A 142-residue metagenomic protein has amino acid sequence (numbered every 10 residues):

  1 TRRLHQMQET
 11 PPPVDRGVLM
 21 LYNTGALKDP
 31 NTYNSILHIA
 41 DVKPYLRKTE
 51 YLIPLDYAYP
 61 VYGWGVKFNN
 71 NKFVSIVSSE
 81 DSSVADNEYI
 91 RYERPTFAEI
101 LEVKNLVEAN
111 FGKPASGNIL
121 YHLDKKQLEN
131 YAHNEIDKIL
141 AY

Functional and structural regions predicted by a protein language model:
T1-N69: Substrate-binding surface in catalytic domains of secreted glycosidases
D56, Y62-W64, N69-Y142: Substrate-binding cleft of secreted/luminal carbohydrate-active enzymes
